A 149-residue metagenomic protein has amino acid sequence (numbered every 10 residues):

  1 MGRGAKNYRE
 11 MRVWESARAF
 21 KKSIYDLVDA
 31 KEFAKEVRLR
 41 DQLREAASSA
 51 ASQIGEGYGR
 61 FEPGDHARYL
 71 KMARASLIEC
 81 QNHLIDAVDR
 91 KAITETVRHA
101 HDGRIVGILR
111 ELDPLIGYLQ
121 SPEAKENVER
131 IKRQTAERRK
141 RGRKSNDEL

Functional and structural regions predicted by a protein language model:
M1-L149: Amphipathic alpha-helical assembly/interaction segments
